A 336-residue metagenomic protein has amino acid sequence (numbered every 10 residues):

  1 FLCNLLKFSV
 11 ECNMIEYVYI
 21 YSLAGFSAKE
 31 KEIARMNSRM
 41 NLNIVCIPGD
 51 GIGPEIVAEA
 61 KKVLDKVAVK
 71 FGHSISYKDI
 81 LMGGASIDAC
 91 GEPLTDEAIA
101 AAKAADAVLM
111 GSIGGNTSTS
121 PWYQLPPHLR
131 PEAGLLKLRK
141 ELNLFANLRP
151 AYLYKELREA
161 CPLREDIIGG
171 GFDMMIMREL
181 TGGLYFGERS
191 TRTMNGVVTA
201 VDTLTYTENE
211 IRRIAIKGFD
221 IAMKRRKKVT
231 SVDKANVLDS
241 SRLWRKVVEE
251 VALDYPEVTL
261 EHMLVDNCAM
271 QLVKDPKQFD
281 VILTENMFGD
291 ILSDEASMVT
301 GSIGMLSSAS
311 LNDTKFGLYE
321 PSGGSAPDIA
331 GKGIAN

Functional and structural regions predicted by a protein language model:
V18-I20, A28: Short hydrophobic alpha-helical segments enriched in small aliphatic residues
R39-I44: Extreme N-terminal starter segment of soluble prokaryotic enzymes
V45-K61, V67, G196-D266: Glycine-rich phosphate/diphosphate-binding loop of Rossmann-like nucleotide-binding domains
D50-G53, D106, M177, G218 (+2 more regions): Buried hydrophobic positions in well-ordered alpha/beta secondary-structure cores of metabolic enzymes
G72-T95, L272: N-terminal beta-loop-helix "entrance" segment that forms/cooperates in small-molecule cofactor or anionic ligand
G84, L272-A335: Glycine-rich phosphate/nucleotide-binding loop
I87-V201, M287-G289: N-terminal glycine-rich phosphate/adenylate-binding segment common to multiple enzyme folds
